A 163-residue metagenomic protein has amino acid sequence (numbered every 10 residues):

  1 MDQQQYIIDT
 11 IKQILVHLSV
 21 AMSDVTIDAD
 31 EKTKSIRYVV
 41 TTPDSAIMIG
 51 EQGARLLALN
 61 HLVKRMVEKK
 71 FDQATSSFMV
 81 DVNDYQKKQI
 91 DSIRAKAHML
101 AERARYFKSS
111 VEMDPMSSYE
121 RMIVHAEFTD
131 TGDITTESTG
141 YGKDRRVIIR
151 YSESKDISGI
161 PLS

Functional and structural regions predicted by a protein language model:
M1-S163: RNA-contacting regions in translation and RNA-metabolism proteins, encompassing KH/S1 modules where present
